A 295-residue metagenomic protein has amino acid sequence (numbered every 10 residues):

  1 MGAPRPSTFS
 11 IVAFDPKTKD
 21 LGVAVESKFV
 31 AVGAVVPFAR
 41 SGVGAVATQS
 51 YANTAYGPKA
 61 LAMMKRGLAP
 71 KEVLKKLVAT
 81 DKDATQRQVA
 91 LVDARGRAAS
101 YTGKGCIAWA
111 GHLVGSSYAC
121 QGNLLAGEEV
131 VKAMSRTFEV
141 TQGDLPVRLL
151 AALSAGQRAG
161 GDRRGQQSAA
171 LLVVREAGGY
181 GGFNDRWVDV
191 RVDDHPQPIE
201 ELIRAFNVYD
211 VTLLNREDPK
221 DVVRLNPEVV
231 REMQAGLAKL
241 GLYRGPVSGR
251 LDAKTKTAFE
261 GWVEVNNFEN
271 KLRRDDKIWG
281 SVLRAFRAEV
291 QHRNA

Functional and structural regions predicted by a protein language model:
M1, R293-A295: Short, solvent-exposed mixed-charge patches
G2-V223, P227: N-terminal nucleophile
Y209, A285-E289: Short, leucine/isoleucine-rich alpha-helical interaction segments at C-terminal helix-coil junctions
D221-A285, N294: Short acidic, glycine/serine/threonine-rich helix-capping segments at coil-helix boundaries
